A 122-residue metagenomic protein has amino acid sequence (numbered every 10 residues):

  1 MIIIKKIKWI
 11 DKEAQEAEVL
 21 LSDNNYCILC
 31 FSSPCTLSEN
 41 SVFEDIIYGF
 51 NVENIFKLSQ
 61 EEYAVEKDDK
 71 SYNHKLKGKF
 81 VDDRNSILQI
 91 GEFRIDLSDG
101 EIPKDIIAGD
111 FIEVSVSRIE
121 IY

Functional and structural regions predicted by a protein language model:
M1-I3, I10-K12, N25-I28, K57-E61 (+2 more regions): Short amphipathic alpha-helical surface micro-motifs
M1-K12, A64-R84, V114: Structural detector for short beta-strands of small beta-barrel domains
I7-K12, N24-Y26, F50-V52, K79 (+4 more regions): Generic structural motif
Q15-L58: Acidic (E/D-rich), amphipathic helical modules within compact regulatory domains
Q15-V19, R84-Q89: Short aromatic-glycine-enriched beta-strand elements
D23-L37, I90-A108, S115-V116, E120: Beta-strand/loop nucleic-acid-binding surfaces
N40-E53, G78, A108-Y122: Flexible glycine-rich surface loops and low-complexity tracts that mediate binding to linear polymers
G49-N73, S117-Y122: OB-fold/S1-family single-stranded nucleic acid-binding modules
